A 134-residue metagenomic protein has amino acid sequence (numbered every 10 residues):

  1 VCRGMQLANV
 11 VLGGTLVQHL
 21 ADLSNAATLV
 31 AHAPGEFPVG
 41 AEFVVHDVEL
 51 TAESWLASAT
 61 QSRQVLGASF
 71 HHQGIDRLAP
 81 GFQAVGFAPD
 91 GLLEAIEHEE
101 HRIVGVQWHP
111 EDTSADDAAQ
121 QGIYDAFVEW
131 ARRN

Functional and structural regions predicted by a protein language model:
V1-V39, H46: Cysteine-nucleophile active-site neighborhood
N25, A31-N134: Amide-donor transfer/coupling interface in amidating biosynthetic enzymes
